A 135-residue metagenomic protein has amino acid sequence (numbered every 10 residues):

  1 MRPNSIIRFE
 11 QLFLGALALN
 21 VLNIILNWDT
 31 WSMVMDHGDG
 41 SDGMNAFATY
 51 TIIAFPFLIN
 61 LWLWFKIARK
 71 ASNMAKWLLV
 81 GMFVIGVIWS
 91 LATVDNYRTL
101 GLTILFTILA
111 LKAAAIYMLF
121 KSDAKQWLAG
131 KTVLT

Functional and structural regions predicted by a protein language model:
M1-L26, L134-T135: Cytosolic juxtamembrane helix and N-cap/initiation of the first transmembrane helix
F9, L109-L134: Membrane-water interface at the C-terminal end of transmembrane alpha helices
Q11-G15, A48-P56, A75-G81, L100-T107: Physicochemical signature of membrane-embedded alpha-helices that form the seven-helix bundle of GPCRs, emphasizing
G15-F55: Hydrophobic transmembrane helix segments
A18-I25, M82-L91: Aromatic-anchored segments of alpha-helical transmembrane domains
W28-D36, R69-N73, D95-G101, F120-W127: Transmembrane helix-loop junctions in multipass membrane proteins, especially transporters and channels
N60-W77: Juxtamembrane helix-break-helix junctions at the cytosolic face of small multi-pass alpha-helical membrane proteins
I85-T107: Membrane-helix boundary connector in multi-pass membrane proteins
